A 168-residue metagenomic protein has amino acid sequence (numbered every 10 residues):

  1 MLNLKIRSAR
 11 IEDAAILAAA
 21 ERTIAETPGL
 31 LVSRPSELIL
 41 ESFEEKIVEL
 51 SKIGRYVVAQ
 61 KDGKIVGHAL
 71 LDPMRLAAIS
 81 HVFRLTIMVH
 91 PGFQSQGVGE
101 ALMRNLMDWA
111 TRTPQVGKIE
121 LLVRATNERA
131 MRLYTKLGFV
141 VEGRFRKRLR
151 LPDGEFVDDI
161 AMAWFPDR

Functional and structural regions predicted by a protein language model:
K5-A19: A short beta-loop-alpha structural element at the N-terminal edge of CoA-dependent acyl/N-acetyltransferase catalytic
I11, L30-G92, M103-R104, W109 (+1 more regions): Acetyl-CoA-dependent GNAT
L17, A59, V89, L102 (+3 more regions): Hydrophobic packing within well-folded, soluble alpha/beta domains
A19-P35: Helix-loop element at the rim of GNAT/NAT acetyltransferase active sites that forms part of the acceptor-substrate
F83, G117, R124-E128, K147-R168: C-terminal "cap" of GNAT-fold acetyltransferases
Q96, E100-A101, R112, A125-G143: Conserved active-site alpha-helix within GNAT-family acetyltransferase domains
A110-L122: Conserved GNAT acetyl-CoA-binding A-motif
